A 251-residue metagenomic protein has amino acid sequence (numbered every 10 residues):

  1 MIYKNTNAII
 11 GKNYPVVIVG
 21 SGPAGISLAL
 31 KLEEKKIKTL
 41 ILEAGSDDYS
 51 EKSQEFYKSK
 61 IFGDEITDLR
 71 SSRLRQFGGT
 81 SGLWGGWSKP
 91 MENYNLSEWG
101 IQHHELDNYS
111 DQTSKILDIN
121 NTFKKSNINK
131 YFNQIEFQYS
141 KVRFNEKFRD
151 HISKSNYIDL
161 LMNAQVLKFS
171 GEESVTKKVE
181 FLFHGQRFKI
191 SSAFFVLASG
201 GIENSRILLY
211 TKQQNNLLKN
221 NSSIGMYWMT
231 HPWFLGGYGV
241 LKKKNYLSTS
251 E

Functional and structural regions predicted by a protein language model:
M1-V16, E34-K35: Extreme N-terminal leader/targeting segments of oxidoreductases
G25-I26: N-terminal Rossmann-fold NAD(P) dinucleotide-binding loop
E33-Q54: Glycine-rich FAD pyrophosphate-binding loop
E34, E180-E251: Glycine-rich loop(s) and the adjacent beta-strand/alpha-helix scaffold that form part
E51-S53, T80, G86, R206-T211: Short, solvent-exposed loop/turn and secondary-structure capping segments
K58-T122: Redox-cofactor-proximal catalytic regions of oxidoreductases
I66, I101-K178: Conserved redox-cofactor binding core of oxidoreductases
